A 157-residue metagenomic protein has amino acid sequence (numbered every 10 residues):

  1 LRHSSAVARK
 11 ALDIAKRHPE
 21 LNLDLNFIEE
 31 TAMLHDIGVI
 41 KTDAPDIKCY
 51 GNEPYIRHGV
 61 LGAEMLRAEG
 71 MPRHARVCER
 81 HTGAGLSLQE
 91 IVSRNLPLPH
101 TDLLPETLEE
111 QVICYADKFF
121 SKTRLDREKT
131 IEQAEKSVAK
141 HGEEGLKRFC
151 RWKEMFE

Functional and structural regions predicted by a protein language model:
R9-K16, E64-R67: Short glycine/serine- and small hydrophobic-enriched flexible loop segments
K10-D13, K118, M155: Alpha-helical scaffold segments in carbohydrate-active enzymes
E20-R127, I131-Q133: Divalent metal-dependent catalytic cores for phosphoryl transfer on phosphate-bearing substrates
V138-E157: Charged phosphate-binding loop/patch that engages nucleotide di/tri-phosphates or the phosphate backbone of nucleic
